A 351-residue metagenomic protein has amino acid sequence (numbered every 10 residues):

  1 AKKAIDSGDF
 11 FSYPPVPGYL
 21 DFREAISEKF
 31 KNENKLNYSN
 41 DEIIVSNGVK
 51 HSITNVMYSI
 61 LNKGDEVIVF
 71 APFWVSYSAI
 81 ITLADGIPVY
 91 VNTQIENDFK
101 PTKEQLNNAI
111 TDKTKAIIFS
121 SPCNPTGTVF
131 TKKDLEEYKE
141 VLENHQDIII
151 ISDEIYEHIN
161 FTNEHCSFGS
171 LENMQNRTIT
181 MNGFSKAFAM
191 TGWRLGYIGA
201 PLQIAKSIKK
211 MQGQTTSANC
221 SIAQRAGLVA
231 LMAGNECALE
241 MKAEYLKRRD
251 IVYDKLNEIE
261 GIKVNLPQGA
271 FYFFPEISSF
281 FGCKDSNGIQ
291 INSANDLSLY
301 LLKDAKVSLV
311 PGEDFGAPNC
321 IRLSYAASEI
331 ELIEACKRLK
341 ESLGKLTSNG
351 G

Functional and structural regions predicted by a protein language model:
A1-G48, N55, L231-A233, K345-G351: N-terminal small-domain helix-loop-helix segment of the aminotransferase-like
S59-I81: Conserved PLP-anchoring active-site segment centered on the Schiff-base-forming lysine
D65, G86, N144-I149, Q175-N176: A short helix->loop->beta-strand "cap" motif at the edges of active sites that frequently abuts
L83-V89: A short helix-loop-beta submotif of the ANL/AMP-binding
T93-N163: Active-site phosphate-binding strand-loop segment of PLP-dependent enzymes
N107-N108, K284-N292, D296-G351: PLP-dependent enzyme catalytic core of the Aspartate aminotransferase-like
L171, N176-L246, D250-I259, E341-L343: Conserved core segment of the aminotransferase class I/II
L228, A243-L256, V264-C283, N319: Conserved glycine-rich beta-strand-loop-beta hairpin in the small C-terminal domain of fold type I
